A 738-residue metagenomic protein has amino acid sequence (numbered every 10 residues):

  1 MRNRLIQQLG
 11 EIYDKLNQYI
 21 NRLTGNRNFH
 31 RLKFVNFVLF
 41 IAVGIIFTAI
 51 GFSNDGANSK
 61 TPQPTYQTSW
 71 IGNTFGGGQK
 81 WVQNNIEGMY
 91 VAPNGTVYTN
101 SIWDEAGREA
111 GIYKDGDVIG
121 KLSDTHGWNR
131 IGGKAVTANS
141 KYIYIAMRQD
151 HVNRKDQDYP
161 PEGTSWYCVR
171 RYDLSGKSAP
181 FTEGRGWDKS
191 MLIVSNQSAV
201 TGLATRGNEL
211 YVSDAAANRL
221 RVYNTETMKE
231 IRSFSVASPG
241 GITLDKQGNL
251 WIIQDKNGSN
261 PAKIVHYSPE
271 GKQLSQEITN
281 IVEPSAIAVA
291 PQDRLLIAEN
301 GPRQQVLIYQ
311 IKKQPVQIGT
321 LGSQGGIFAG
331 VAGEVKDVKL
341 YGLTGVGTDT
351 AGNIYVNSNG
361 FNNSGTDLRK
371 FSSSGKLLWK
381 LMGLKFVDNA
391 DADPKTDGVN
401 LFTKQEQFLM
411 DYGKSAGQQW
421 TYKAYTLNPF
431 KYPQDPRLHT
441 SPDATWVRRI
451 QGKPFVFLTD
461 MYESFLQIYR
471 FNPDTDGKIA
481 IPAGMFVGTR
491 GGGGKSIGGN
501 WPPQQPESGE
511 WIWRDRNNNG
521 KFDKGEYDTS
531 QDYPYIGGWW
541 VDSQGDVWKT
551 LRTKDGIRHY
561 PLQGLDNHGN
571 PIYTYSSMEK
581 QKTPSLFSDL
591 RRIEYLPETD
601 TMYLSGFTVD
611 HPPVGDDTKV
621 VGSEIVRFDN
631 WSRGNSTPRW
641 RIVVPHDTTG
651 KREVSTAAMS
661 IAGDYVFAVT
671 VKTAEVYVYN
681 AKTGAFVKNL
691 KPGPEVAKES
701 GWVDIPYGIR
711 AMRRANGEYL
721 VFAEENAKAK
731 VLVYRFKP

Functional and structural regions predicted by a protein language model:
G56-Q83: A short helix->beta-strand "capping" segment at the edge of beta-propeller domains
W70-Q79, G120-W128, K177-N196, V316-V338 (+6 more regions): Surface-exposed loop and turn segments in beta-propeller and other repeat-based domains that flank or scaffold
G76-A106: Beta-strand-rich domains and repeat architectures in extracellular enzymes and scaffolds, especially beta-propellers
N85-G88, N129-V136, S198-G202, S238-T243 (+9 more regions): Repeated scaffold domains used in trafficking and secretory/extracellular systems, primarily beta-propellers
V91-N94, A138-S140, T205-G207, L244-Q247 (+8 more regions): Residue-level detector of Asp-centered blade-edge/turn motifs that repeat once per structural unit in beta-propeller
T96-Y98, I143-I145, L210-V212, L250-W251 (+8 more regions): Conserved beta-propeller blade signature
W103-G107, D150-R154, A217-N218, K256-N260 (+8 more regions): Short glycine/acidic-enriched loop and turn motifs that connect beta-strands
P706-P738: Blade-level signature of beta-propeller repeat domains, shared across WD40, Kelch, NHL, RCC1 and BNR/Asp-box propellers
